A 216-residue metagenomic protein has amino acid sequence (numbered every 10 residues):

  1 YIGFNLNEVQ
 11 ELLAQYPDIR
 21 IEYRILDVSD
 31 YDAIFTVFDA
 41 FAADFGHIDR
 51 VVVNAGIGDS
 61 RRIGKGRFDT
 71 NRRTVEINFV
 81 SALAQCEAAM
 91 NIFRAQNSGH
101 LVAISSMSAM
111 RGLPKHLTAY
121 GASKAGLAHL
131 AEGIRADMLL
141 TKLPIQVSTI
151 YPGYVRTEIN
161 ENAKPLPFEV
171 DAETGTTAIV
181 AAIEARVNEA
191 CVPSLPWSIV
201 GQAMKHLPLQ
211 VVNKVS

Functional and structural regions predicted by a protein language model:
Y1-V9: Conserved glycine-rich Rossmann-like NAD(P)H-binding loop of the short-chain dehydrogenase/reductase
I25-T36, F68: The beta1-alpha1 cofactor-binding region of Rossmann-like NAD(H)/NADP(H)-dependent oxidoreductases
N54-D59: Conserved NAD(P)H cofactor-binding loop of Rossmann-fold oxidoreductase domains
R62-R72: Substrate-binding pocket helix/loop in short-chain dehydrogenase/reductase
C86, S123: Active-site helix of classical SDR
S106: Residue(s) in the substrate-gating loop at a strand-loop-helix junction that position the organic substrate next
L139-L195: SDR active-site lid
